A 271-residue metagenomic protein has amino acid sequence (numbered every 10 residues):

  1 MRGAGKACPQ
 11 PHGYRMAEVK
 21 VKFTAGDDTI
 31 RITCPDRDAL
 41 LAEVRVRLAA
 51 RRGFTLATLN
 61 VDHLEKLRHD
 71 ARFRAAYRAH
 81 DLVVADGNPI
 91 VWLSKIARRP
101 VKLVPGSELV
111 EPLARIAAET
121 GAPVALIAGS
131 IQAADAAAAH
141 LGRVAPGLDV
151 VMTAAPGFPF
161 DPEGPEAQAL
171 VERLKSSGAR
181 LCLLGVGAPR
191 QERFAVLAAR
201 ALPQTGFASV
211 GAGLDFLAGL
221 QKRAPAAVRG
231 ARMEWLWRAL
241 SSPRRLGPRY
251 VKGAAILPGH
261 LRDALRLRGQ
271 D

Functional and structural regions predicted by a protein language model:
M16-E108: N-terminal nucleotide/polyanion-binding subdomain common to many enzyme families
N60-L64, P89, V186-Q191, G213-L214: Short glycine-rich anion-binding loops that position phosphate/pyrophosphate groups of nucleotides and phosphorylated
P89-S94, R223-D271: A transmembrane-helix-recognition feature enriched in membrane-embedded lipid enzymes and envelope glyco-/phospholipid
V91-S177: Conserved beta-alpha
A138, E192-A201: Short Gly/Thr/Asp-enriched flexible loops that form oxyanion-binding sites at enzyme active sites
A155-D161, P203-S241: Short, flexible loop segments at boundaries between secondary-structure elements
L174, G178-A188: Proline-aspartate-enriched helix->loop->beta-strand connector
